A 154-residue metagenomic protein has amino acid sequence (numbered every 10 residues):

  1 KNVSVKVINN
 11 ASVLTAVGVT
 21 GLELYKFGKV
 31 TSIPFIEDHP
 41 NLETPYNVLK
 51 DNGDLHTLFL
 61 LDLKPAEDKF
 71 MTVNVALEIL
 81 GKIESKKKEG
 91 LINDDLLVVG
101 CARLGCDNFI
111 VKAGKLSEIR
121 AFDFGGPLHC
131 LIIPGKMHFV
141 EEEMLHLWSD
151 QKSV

Functional and structural regions predicted by a protein language model:
K1-F59: Class I SAM-dependent methyltransferase SAM-binding "motif I" and its flanking Rossmann-like core
D51-V154: A contiguous loop/helix-start segment that scaffolds small-molecule binding in enzyme catalytic cores
